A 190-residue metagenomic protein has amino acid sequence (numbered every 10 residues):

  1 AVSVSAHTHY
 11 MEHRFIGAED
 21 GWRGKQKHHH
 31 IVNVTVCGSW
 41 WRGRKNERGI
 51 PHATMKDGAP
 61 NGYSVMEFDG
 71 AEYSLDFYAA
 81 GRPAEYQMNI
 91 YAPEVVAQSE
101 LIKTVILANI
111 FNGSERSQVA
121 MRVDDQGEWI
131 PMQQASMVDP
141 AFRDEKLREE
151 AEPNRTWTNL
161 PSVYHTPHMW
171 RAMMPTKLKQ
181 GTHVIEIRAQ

Functional and structural regions predicted by a protein language model:
A1-V95, E128: Conserved beta-sheet core of the metallophosphoesterase superfamily
M88-Q190: Long, low-complexity serine/threonine/glycine- and acidic-rich segments characteristic of extracellular
